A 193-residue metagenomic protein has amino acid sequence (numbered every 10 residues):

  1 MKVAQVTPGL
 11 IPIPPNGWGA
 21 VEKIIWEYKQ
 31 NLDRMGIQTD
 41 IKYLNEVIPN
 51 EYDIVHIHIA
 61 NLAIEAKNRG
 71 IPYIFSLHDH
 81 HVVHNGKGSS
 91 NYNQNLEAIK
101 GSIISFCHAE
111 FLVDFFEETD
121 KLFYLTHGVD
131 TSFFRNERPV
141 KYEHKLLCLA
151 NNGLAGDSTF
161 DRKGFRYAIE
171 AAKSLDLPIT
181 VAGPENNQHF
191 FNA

Functional and structural regions predicted by a protein language model:
M1-N45, K173-S174: N-terminal subdomain of nucleotide-sugar transferases
P12-V21, N85-S89, G153-K163: Short, flexible/disordered intra-domain loops and linkers
Y43-N45, Y73, L112, H144 (+2 more regions): Catalytic phosphate/metal-binding cores of nucleic-acid and nucleotide-processing enzymes, i.e., regions that mediate
V47, N61-L62, F111-V113, D130 (+1 more regions): Alpha-helix capping/helix-boundary segments
I54-I57, A66-N85, I104-F106, F123: Active-site proximal beta-strand in glycosyltransferases
H84-I103, E117: A conserved, positively charged/aromatic
K100-N136, Y142-N151: Donor nucleotide-sugar binding/catalytic pocket of nucleotide-sugar-dependent glycosyltransferases
F133, K141-N192: Conserved catalytic-core segment of nucleotide-activated headgroup transferases in glycan assembly
